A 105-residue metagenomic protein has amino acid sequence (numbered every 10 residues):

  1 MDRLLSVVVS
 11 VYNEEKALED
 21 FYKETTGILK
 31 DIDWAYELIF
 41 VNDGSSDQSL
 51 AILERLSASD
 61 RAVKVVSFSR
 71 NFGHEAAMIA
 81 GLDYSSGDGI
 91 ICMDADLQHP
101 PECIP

Functional and structural regions predicted by a protein language model:
M1-P105: Structured catalytic core of nucleotide-sugar glycosyltransferases
